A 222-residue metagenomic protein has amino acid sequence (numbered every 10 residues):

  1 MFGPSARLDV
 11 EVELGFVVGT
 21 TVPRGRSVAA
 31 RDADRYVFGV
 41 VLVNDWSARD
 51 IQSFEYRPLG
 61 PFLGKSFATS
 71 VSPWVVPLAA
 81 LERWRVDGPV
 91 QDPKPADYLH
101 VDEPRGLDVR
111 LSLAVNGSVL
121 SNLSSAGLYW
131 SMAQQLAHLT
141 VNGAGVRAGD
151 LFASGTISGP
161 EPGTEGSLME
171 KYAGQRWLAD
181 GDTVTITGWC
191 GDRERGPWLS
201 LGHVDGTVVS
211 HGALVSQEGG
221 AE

Functional and structural regions predicted by a protein language model:
M1-H138, R176, T207-L214: Glycine-enriched loop-and-adjacent helix/strand subsegments that border the catalytic/binding cleft of enzyme cores
W130-A137, G145-T207, S216-E222: Active-site pocket scaffolds in enzymes
V141: Structured DNA-binding interfaces in DNA transaction proteins
